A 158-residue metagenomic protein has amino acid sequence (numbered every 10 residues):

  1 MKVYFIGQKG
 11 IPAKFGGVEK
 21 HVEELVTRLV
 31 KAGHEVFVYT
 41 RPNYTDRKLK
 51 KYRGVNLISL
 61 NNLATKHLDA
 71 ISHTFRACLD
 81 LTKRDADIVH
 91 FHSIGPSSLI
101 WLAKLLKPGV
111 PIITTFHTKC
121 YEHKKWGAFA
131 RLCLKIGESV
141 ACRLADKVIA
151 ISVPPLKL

Functional and structural regions predicted by a protein language model:
K2, E35-F37, P111, D146-K147: Residues at the starts of beta-strands that form the adenosine-phosphate
Y4-F15, H21-V22, R28-L68, P154-L158: N-terminal strand-loop element at the rim of the active site of nucleotide-sugar-dependent glycosyltransferases
R53-L79, H123-A130: A short, charged, and often flexible helix/loop element on the N-terminal side of the glycosyltransferase catalytic
T65-K66, S97-S98, I112-A130, L144-K147: A short, histidine- and acid-enriched strand-loop-helix "catalytic/donor-clamping" loop that lines the nucleotide-sugar
I71-D80, A86-F116, C120-Y121: An aromatic- and histidine-rich active-site surface loop
L79, L105, R131-V148: Membrane-proximal helix-turn-helix segments that form the acceptor-binding/catalytic region of lipid-linked
F91, A150-I151: Short beta-strand scaffold positions
